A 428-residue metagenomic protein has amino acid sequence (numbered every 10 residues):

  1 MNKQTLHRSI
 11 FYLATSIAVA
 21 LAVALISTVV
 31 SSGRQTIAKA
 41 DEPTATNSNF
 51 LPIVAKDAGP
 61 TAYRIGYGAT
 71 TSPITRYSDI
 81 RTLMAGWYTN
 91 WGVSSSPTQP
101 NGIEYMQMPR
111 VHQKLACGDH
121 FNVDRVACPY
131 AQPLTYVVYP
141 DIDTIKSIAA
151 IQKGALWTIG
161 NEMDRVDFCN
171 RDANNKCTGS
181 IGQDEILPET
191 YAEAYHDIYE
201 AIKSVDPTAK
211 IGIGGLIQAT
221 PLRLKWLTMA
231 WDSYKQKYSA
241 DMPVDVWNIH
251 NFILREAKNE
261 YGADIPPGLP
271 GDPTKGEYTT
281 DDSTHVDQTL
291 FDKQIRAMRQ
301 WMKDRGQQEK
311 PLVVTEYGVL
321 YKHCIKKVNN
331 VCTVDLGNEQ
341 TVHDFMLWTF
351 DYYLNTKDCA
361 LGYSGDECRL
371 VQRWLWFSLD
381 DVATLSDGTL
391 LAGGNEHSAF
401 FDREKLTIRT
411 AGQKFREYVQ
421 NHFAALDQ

Functional and structural regions predicted by a protein language model:
K3-S16: N-terminal Sec-pathway targeting helices
T15-T28: Bacterial N-terminal signal peptides
L25-P43: Signal peptide processing junction and immediate N-terminal pro/mature segment of secreted/exported proteins
P52-S95: Boundary/entry segment of secreted carbohydrate-active catalytic domains
I65-A69, W87-N90, E104-P109, W157-I159 (+4 more regions): Hydrophobic faces of well-ordered beta-strands that scaffold small-molecule active sites in alpha/beta enzyme cores
P73-I74, C128-I295, Q300, D304-E309 (+3 more regions): Active-site cleft segment of glycoside hydrolase catalytic domains centered on the general acid/base Glu
A85-T89, Q99-Q113, G118-C128: Active-site regions of enzymes building and remodeling cell-envelope glycoconjugates
E104-H112, A116, N175-C177, N330-G337 (+2 more regions): Aromatic-rich peripheral "rim/lid" segments of glycoside hydrolase catalytic domains that contact and position glycan
